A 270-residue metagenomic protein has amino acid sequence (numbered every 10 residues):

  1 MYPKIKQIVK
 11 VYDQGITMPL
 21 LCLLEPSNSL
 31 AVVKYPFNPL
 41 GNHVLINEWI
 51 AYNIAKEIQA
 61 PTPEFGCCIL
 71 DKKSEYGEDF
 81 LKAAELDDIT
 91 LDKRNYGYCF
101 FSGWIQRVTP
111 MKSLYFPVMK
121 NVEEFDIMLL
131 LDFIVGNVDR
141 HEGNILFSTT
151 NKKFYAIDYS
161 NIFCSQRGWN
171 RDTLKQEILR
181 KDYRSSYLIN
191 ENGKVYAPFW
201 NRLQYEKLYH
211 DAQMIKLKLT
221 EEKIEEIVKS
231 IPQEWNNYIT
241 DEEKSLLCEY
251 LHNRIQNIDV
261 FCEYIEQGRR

Functional and structural regions predicted by a protein language model:
M1-N137, H141-R270: Phosphate/dinucleotide-binding and metal-coordinating scaffold of catalytic cores in nucleotide-dependent enzymes
